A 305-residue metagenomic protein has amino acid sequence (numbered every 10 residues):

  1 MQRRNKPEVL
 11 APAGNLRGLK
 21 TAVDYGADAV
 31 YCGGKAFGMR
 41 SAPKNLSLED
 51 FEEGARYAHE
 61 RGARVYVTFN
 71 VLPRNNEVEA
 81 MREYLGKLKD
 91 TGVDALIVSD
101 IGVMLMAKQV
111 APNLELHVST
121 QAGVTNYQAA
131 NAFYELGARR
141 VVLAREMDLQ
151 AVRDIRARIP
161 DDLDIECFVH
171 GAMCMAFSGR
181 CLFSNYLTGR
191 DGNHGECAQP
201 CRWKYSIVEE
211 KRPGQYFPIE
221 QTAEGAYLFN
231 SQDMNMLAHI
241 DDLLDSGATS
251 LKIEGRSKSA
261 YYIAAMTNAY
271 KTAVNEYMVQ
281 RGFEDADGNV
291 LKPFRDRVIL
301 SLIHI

Functional and structural regions predicted by a protein language model:
R3-Y31: N-terminal basic/disordered segments at the start of proteins
V9-P12, V30-C32, V65-F69, L96-V98 (+4 more regions): Hydrophobic faces of well-ordered beta-strands that scaffold small-molecule active sites in alpha/beta enzyme cores
V23-D24, E52-G62, K89-D90, K108 (+1 more regions): Acidic (Asp/Glu)-rich catalytic clusters
Y31-D50, F69-E77, R256-A265: Glycine-rich, proline-tolerant flexible connector loops at the mouths of alpha/beta enzymes
A42-E52, S99-A111, E146-P160, A260-Y262: Active-site-adjacent beta->alpha loops and helix N-cap segments on the catalytic face of soluble alpha/beta enzymes
A63, T68-A132: N-terminal active-site wall of soluble small-molecule enzyme domains
E115-K252, R256, I263-M266, A273: Catalytic alpha/beta core domains of metabolic enzymes, predominantly
I303-I305: Conserved small/polar residues in nucleotide/adenosyl-binding loops
